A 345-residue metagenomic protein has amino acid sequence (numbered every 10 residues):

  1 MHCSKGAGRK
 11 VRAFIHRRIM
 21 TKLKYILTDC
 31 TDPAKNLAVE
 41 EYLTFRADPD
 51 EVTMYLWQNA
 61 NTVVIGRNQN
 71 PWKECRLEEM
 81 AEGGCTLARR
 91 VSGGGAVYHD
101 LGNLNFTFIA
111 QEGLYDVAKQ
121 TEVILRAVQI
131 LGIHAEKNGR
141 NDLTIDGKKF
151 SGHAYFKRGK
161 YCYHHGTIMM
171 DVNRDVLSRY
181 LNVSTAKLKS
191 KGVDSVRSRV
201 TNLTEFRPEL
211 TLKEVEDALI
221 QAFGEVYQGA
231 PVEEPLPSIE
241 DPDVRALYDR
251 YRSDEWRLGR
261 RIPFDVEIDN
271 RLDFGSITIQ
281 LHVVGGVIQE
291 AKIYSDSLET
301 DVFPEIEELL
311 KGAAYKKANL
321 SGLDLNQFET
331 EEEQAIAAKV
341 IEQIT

Functional and structural regions predicted by a protein language model:
H2-I15: Positively charged N-terminal leader segments that act as targeting/secretion signals
M20-Y115: N-terminal lobe of the biotin/lipoate ligase/transferase fold
N103-N141: Contiguous, small/hydrophobic- and glycine-enriched helical/loop subdomains that border and often "cap" functional
I133-R140, Y227-D241, K317-S321: Flexible, glycine/charged-enriched surface loops at secondary-structure junctions
I133-S198: Internal, well-ordered alpha/beta segment that forms a basic, Gly-enriched binding/recognition surface
V176-S178, K187-E233: A conserved active-site cap/scaffold subdomain adjacent to cofactor or substrate pockets
L203, V287-T345: Active-site- and interface-proximal helix/loop "cap" or "latch" segments in soluble metabolic and energy-transducing
E240-V283: Structured beta-strand/loop patches that form or line metal/cofactor-binding pockets in enzymes
